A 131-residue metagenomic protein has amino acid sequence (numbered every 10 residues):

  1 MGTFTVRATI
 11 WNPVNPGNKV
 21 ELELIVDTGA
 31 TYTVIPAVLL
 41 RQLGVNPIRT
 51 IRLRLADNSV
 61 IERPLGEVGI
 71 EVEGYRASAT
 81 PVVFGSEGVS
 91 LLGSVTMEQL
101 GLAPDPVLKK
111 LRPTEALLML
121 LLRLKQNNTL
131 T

Functional and structural regions predicted by a protein language model:
M1-T131: Pepsin/retropepsin-fold aspartyl endopeptidases
